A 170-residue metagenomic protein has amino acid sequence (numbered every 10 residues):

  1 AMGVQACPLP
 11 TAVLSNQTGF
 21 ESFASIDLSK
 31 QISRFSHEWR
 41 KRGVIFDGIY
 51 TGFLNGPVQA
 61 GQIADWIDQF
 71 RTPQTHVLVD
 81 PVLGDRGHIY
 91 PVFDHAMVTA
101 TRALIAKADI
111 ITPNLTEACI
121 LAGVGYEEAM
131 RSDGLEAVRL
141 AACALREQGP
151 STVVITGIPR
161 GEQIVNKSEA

Functional and structural regions predicted by a protein language model:
A1-V79, L83-P91: Conserved N-terminal subdomain of the carbohydrate kinase-like
V92-A170: Conserved phosphate/ATP/ADP-binding segment of small-molecule kinases
